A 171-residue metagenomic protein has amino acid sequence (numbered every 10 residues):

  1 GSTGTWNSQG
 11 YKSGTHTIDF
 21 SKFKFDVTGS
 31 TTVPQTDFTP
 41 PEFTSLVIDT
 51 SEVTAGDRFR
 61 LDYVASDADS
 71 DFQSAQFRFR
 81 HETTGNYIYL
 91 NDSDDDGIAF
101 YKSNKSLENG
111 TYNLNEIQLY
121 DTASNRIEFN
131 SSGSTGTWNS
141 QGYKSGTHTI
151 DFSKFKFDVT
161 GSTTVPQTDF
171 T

Functional and structural regions predicted by a protein language model:
G1-D19, A123-D151: Beta-sandwich strand segments
H16-I18, F23-F25, D37-E42, F155 (+1 more regions): Proline-centered linker/hinge motifs at extracellular inter-domain junctions
D37, D49-D57, V165-D169: Short, solvent-exposed loop/linker segments at the N-terminal edge of repeated beta-sheet extracellular domains
E52-T54, L61-D71, D121, G161: Extracellular acidic, Ser/Thr/Pro-rich low-complexity tracts
Q76-R78, Q118: Beta-strand signatures of extracellular beta-sandwich domains
R78-N86: Change "in extracellular beta-sheet-rich domains … of secreted and cell-surface proteins" to "in beta-sheet-rich domains
S93-S103, E108-G110: Aromatic sugar-binding surface patches on proteins that engage polysaccharides or sugar-phosphate polymers
K105-N115, A123-R126: Short glycine/proline/serine/threonine-rich loop/turn segments at secondary-structure transition edges
